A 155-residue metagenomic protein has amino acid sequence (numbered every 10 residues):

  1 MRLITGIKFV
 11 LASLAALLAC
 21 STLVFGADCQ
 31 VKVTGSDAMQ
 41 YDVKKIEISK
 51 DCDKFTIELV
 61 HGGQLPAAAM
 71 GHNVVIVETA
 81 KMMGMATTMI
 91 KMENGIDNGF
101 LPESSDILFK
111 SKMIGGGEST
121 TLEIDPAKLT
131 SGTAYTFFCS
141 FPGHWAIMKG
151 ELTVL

Functional and structural regions predicted by a protein language model:
R2-A12: Bacterial N-terminal signal peptides that target proteins for export
V10-S21: Bacterial N-terminal signal peptides
A27-S36, V77-F100, P142-L155: Extracytoplasmic/periplasmic copper-protein system
D28-K54: N-terminal edge beta-strand
M39-V43, L65-A69, M83-M85: Short, solvent-exposed loop/turn elements at domain surfaces
Q40, G95-L108: Short beta-strand and strand-turn-strand segments in soluble, beta-rich domains
K45-A68, V74-I76, T121-L129, A134-Y135 (+1 more regions): Beta-strand cores of secreted/periplasmic/IMS beta-sandwich domains, seen most often in copper-related folds
F109-L155: Extracellular/periplasmic metallocenter environments
